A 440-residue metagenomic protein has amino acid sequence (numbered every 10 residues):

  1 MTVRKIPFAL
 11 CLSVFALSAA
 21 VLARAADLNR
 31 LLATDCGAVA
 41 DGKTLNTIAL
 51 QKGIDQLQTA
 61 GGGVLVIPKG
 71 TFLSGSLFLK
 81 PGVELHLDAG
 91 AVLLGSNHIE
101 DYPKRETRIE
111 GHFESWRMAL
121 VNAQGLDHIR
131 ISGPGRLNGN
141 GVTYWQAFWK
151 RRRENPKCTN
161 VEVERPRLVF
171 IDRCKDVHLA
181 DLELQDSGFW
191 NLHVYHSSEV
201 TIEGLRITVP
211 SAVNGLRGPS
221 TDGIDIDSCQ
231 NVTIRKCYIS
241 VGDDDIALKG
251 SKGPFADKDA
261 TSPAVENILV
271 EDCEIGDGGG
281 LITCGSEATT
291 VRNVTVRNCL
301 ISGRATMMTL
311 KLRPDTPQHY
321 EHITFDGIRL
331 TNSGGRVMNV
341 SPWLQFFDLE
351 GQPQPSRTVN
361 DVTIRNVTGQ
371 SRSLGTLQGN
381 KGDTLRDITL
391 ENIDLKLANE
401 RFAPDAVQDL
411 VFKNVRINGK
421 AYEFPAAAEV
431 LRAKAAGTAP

Functional and structural regions predicted by a protein language model:
M1-C11: Bacterial N-terminal signal peptides that target proteins for export
A9-A20: Bacterial N-terminal signal peptides
V21-P440: Extracellular/periplasmic carbohydrate-active domains that bind, remodel, or depolymerize complex polysaccharides
